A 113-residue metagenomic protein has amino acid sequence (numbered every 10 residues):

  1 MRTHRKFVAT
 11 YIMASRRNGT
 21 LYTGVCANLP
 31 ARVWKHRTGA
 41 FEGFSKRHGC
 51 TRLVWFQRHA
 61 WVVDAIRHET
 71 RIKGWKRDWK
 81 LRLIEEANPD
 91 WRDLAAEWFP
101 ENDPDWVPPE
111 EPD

Functional and structural regions predicted by a protein language model:
M1-E42, K46-R58, V63-R67, A87-P89 (+1 more regions): GIY-YIG nuclease catalytic motif and its immediate N-terminal context
R47, T70-I84: Short arginine-rich
